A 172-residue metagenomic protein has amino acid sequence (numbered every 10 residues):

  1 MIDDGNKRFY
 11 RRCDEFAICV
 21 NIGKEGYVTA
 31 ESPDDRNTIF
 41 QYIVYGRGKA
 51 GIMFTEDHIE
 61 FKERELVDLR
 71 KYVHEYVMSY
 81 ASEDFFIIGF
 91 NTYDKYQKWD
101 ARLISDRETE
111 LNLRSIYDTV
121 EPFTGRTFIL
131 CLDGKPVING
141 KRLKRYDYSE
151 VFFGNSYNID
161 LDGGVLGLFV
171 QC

Functional and structural regions predicted by a protein language model:
D3-D4, A17-R36, G51, L69 (+2 more regions): Conserved short histidine dyad/triad with adjacent acidic residue
F9, C13: Active-site-proximal cofactor/substrate-binding loop regions of enzyme domains
R36-T55, T124-N139: Glycine- and acidic-residue-biased ligand/ion/polar-headgroup-sensing regions
R47-K49, V73, D84, K135 (+1 more regions): Structural motif
F54-H74, G140-Y157: Short acidic-glycine-tyrosine-enriched beta hairpin
E75-Y80, I159-L161: Short, Lys/Arg- and Gly-enriched loop/turn segments at beta-strand edges
A81-K98, G163-C172: A short hydrophobic beta-strand segment most commonly corresponding to one strand of the jelly-roll/cupin
K98-G164: Acidic/His-leaning functional-site neighborhoods
